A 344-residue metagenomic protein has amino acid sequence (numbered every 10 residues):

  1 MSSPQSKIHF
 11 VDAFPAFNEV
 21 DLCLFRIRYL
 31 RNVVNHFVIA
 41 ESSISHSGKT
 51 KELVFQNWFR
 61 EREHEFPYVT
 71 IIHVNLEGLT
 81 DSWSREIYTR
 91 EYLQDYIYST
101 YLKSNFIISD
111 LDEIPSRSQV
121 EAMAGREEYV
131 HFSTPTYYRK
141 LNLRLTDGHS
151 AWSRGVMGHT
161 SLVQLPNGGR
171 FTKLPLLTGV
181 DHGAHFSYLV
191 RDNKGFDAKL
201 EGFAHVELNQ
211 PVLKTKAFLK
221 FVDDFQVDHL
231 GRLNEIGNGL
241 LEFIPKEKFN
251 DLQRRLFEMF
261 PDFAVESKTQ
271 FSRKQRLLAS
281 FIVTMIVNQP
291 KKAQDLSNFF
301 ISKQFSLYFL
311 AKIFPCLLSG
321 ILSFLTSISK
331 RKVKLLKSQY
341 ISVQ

Functional and structural regions predicted by a protein language model:
M1-N32: N-proximal low-complexity "stem/linker" segments adjacent to membrane-targeting elements
F10, L30-S47, F66-I71: Short loop->beta transition adjacent to catalytic acidic/histidine clusters or analogous donor-positioning motifs
V34, F66, K103, R126-E127: Short, well-ordered alpha-helix to beta-strand connector turns
S45-S104: Active-site-proximal specificity loops/subdomain of glycosyltransferases
L102-I114: Short beta-strand-to-loop acidic/aromatic patch adjacent to the donor-nucleotide binding site
E113-H205: Conserved catalytic core of nucleotide-sugar-dependent glycosyltransferases
P135, R170-P290, K312-L317: C-terminal catalytic/acceptor-binding lobe
E266-Q344: Membrane-proximal basic amphipathic "stem/tether" segments
